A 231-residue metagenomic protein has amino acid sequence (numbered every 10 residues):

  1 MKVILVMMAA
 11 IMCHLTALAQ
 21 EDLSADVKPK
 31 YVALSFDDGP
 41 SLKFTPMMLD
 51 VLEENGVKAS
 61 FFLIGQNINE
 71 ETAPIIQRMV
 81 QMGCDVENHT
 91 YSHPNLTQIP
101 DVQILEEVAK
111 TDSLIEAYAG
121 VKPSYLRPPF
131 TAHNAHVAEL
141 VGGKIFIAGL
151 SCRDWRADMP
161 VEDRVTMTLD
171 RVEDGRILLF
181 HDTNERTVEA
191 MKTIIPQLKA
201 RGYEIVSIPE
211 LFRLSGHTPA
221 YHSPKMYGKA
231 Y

Functional and structural regions predicted by a protein language model:
L5-H14: Bacterial N-terminal signal peptides
L15-A19: Sec/Tat signal peptide C-region and signal peptidase I cleavage site
Q20-T97, Q103-I104, K110, L114 (+1 more regions): Active-site beta->alpha N-cap acidic-glycine motif
E21-V27, N55, I68-N69, R186-Y231: C-terminal domain-boundary segment and adjacent tail
V32-S35, A59-L63, D85-T90, S124-R127 (+3 more regions): Structural recognition of the beta-strand scaffold that forms the well-ordered cores of secreted hydrolase catalytic
G39-K43, E70, Q98, V102-L105 (+3 more regions): Soluble non-cytosolic domains of exported or imported proteins
P94-I99, D154, H217: A short acidic, helix-capping loop that chelates divalent metal ions and anchors anionic groups
K122, A132-H133, V137-R171, Y203-S215: His/Asp/Glu-enriched short active-site or ligand-binding loop at hydrolase and phosphoryl-transfer sites
